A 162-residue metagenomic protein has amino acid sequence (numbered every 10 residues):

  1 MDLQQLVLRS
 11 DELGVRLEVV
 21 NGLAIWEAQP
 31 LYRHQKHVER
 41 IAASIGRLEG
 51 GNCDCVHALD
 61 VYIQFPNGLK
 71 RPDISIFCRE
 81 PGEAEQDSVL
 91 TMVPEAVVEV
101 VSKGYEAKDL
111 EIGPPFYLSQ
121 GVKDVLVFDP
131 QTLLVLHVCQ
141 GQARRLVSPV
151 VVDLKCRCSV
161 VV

Functional and structural regions predicted by a protein language model:
M1-V162: Gly/Pro/Ser/Thr-rich low-complexity, intrinsically disordered segments predominantly at protein N-termini
